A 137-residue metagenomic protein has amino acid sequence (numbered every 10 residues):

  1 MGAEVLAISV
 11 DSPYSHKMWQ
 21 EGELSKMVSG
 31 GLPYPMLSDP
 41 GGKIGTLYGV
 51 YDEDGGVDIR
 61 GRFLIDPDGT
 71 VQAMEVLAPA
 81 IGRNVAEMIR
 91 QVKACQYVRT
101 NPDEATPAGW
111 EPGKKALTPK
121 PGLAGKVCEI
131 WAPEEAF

Functional and structural regions predicted by a protein language model:
M1-F137: Chalcogenol-based redox active-site neighborhoods
